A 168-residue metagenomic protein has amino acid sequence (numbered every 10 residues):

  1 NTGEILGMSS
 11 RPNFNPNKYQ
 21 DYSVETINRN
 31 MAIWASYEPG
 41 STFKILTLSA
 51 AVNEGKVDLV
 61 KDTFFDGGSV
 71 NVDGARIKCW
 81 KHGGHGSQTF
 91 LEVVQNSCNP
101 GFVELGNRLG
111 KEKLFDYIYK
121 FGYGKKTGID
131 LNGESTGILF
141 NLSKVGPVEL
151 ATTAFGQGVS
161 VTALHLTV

Functional and structural regions predicted by a protein language model:
N1-G40, L46-V168: Beta-lactam-recognizing serine transpeptidase/beta-lactamase-like catalytic domain environment
